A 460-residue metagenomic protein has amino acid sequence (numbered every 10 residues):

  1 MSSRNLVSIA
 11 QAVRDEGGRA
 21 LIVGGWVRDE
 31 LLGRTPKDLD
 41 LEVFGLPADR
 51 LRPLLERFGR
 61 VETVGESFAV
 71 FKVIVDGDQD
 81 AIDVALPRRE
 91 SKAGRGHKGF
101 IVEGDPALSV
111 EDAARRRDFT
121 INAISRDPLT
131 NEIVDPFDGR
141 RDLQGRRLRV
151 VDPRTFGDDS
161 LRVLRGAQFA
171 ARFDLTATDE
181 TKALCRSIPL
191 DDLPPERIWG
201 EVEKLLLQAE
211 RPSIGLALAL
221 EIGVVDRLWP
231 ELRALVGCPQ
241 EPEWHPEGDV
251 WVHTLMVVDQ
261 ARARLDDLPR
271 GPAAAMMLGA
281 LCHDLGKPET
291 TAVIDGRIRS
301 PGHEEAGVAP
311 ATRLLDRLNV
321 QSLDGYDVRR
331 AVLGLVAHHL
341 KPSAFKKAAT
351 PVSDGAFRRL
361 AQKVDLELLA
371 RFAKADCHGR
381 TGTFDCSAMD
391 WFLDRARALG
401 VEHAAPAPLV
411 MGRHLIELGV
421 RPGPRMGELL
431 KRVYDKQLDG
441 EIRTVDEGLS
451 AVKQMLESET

Functional and structural regions predicted by a protein language model:
M1-T460: Catalytic cores of the polymerase beta-like nucleotidyltransferase superfamily and closely associated nucleotide
